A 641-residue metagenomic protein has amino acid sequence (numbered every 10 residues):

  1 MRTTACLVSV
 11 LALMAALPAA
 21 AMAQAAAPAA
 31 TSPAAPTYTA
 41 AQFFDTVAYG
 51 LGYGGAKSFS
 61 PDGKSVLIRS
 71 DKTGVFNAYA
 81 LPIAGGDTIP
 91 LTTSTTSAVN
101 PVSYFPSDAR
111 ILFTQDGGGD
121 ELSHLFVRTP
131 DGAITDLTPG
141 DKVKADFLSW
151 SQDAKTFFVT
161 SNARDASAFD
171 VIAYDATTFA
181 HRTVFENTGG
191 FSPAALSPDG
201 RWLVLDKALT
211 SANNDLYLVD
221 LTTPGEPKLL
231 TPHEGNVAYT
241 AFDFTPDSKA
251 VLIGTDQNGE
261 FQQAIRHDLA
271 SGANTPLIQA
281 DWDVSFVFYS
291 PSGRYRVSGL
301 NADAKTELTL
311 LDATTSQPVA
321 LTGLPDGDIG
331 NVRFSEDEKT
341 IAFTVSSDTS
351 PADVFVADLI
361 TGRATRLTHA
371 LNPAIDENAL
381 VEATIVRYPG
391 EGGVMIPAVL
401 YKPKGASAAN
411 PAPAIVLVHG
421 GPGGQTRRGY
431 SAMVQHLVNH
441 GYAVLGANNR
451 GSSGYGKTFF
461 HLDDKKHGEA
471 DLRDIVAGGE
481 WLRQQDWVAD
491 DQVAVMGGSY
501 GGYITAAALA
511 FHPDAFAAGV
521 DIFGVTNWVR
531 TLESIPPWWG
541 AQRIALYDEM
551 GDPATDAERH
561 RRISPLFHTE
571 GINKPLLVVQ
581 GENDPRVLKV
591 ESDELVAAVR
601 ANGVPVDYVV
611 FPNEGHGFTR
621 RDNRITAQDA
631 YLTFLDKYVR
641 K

Functional and structural regions predicted by a protein language model:
C6-P18: Bacterial N-terminal signal peptides
Q24-Y53, L81-A98, V127-K144, R164 (+7 more regions): Multi-bladed beta-propeller domains
A41-N77: Beta-strand-rich domains and repeat architectures in extracellular enzymes and scaffolds, especially beta-propellers
L51-K57, F76, I89, N100-P101 (+13 more regions): Non-catalytic accessory segments flanking enzyme active sites
P61-D62, P106-S107, Q152-D153, P198-D199 (+3 more regions): Residue-level detector of Asp-centered blade-edge/turn motifs that repeat once per structural unit in beta-propeller
G63-V66, I111-L112, F157-F158, G200-V204 (+3 more regions): Hydrophobic beta-strand positions that form the internal "hydrophobic ladder" of WD40/Gbeta-like beta-propeller blades
I360-R363, T368-S499, T526, E533-R543: Cap/lid segment of the alpha/beta-hydrolase catalytic domain
A447-K641: Active-site-proximal cap/loop segments of hydrolase catalytic domains
